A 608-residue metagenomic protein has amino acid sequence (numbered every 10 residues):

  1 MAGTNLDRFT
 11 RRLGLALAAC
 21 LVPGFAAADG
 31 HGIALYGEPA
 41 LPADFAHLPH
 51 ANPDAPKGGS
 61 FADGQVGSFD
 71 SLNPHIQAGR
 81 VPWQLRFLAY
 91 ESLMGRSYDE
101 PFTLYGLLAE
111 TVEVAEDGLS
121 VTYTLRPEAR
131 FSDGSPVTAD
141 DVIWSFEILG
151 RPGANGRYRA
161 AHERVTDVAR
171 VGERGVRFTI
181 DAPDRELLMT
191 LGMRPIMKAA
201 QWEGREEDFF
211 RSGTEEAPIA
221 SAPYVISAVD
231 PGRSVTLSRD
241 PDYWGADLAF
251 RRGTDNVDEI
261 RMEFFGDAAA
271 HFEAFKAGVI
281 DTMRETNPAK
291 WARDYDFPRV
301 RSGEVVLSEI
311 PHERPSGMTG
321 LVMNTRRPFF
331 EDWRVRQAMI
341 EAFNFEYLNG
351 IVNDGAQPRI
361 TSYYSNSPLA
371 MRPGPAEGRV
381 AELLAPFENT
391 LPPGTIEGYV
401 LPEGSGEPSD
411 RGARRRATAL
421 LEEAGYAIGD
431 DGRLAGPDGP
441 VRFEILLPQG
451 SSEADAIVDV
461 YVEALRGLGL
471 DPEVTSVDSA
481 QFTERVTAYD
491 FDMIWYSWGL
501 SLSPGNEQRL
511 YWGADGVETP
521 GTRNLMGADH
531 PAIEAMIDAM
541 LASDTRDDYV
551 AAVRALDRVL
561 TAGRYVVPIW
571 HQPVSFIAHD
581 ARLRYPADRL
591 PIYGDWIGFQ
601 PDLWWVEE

Functional and structural regions predicted by a protein language model:
A28-D117, W144-E147, A154, I219: N-terminal lobe/hinge region of extracytoplasmic solute-binding protein
G30-G32, Q65, V81-Q84, L88 (+6 more regions): Detector for C-terminal structural segments
F45, P231, R284, P393-T418 (+1 more regions): Ligand/substrate-recognition segments at binding pockets and active sites
A51-P56, A78-L85, T111-N155, V171 (+5 more regions): Aromatic- and charge-enriched surface segment that lines or borders ligand/interaction sites
Y90-F102, E147, G192-E259, G266-A270 (+3 more regions): Gly/Pro-rich hinge or "lid" segments in bacterial periplasmic/extracellular proteins
T124, R159-E203, S221-D230, G374-F387: Surface-exposed binding/hinge segments that line and control ligand-binding clefts or catalytic entry sites
R126, S212, G245-Y295, Q337 (+5 more regions): Ligand-site clamp/hinge motif
D167-A169, S227-S238, E263-R327, R334 (+4 more regions): Extracellular/periplasmic solute-recognition and catalytic clefts
